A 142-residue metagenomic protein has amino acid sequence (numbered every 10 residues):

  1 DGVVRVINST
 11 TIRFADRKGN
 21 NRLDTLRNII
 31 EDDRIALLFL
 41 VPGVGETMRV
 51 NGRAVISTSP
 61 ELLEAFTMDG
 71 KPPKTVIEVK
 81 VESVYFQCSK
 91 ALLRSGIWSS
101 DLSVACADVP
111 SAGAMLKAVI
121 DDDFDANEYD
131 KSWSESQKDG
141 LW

Functional and structural regions predicted by a protein language model:
D1-W142: Binding-site signature for planar aromatic cofactors or substrates
